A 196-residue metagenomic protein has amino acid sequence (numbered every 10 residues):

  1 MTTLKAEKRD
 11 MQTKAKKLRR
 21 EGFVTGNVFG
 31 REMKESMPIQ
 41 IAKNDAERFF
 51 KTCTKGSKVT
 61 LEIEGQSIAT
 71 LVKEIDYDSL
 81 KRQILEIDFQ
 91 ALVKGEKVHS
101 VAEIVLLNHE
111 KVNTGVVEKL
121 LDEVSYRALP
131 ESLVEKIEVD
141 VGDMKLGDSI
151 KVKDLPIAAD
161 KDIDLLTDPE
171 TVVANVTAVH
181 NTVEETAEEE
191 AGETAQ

Functional and structural regions predicted by a protein language model:
M1-Q196: Acidic, negatively charged sequence tracts
